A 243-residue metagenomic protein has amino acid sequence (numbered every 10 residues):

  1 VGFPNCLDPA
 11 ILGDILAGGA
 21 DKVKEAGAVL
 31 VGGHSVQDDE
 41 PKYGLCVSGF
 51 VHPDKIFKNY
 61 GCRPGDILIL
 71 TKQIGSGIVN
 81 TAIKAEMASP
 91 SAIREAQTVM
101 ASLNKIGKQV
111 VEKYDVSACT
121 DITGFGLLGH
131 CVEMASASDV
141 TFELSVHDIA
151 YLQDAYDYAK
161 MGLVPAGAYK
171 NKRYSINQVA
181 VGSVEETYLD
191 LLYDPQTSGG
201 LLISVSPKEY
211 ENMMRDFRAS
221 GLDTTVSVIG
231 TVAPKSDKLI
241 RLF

Functional and structural regions predicted by a protein language model:
V1-F243: Helix-biased detector of long, well-ordered alpha-helical tracts
